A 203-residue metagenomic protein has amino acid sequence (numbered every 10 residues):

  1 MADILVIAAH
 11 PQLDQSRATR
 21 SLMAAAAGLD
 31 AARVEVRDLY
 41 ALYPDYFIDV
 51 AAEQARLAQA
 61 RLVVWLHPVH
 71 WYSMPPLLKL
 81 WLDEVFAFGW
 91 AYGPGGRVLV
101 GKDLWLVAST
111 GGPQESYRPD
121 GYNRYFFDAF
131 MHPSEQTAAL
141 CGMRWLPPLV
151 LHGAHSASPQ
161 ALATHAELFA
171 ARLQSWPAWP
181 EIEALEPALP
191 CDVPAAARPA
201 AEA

Functional and structural regions predicted by a protein language model:
M1-Y92, A171-A203: N-terminal beta1-alpha1-beta2 submodule of the flavodoxin-like/Rossmannoid cofactor-binding fold
P11-L13, A41-Y43, R124, H152-A157: Short histidine/acidic/glycine/proline-rich micro-motifs that form metal- and phosphate-coordinating active-site loops
R17-A18, F47-D49, P119, A157-A161: Short, solvent-exposed loop/turn segments at secondary-structure boundaries
L29-A31, T137-W145: A structural motif corresponding to the C-terminal end of an alpha-helix and its immediate exit/capping segment
A52-E135, C141: Helix-loop-strand module that forms the ligand-binding subsite of alpha/beta enzymes
P148-V150: Beta-strand-loop-alpha "switch" segments that mediate conformational coupling across diverse proteins
L162-L173: Short, amphipathic alpha-helical "lid/cap" segments that border enzyme active or binding sites
